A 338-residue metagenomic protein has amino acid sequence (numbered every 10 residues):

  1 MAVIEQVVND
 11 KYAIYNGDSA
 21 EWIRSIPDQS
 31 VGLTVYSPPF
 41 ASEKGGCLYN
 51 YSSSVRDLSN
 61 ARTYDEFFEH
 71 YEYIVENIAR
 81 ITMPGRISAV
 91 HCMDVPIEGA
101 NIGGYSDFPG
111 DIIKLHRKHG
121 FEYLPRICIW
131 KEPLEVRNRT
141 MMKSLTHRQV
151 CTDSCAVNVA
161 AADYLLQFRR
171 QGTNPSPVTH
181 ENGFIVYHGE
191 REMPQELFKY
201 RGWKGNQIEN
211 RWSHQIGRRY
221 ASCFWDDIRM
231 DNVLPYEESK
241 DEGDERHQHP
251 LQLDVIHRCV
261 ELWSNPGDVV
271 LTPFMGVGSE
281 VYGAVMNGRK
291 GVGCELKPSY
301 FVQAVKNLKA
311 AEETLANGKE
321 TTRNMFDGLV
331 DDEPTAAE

Functional and structural regions predicted by a protein language model:
A2-N9, V305-E320: Short, conserved SAM-binding/catalytic segment of Class I S-adenosyl-L-methionine-dependent methyltransferases
A2-Q303, A337-E338: Core catalytic lobe of class I
N16-E21, T321-V330: Conserved SAM/SAH-binding loop
S144-L145, N287-G288, A311-E313, K319 (+1 more regions): Short alpha-helix boundary/capping motifs
T179-G183, L315-F326: Short, flexible loop/turn segments with low-complexity composition
V330-E338: Radical SAM enzyme core and accessory elements
